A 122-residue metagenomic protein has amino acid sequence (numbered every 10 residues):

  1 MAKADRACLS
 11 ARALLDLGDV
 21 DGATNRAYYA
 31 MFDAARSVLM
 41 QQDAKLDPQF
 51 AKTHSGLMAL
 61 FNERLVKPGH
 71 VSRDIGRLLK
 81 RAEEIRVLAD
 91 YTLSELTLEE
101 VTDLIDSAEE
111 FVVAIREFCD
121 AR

Functional and structural regions predicted by a protein language model:
M1-R122: Terminal alpha-helical segments
